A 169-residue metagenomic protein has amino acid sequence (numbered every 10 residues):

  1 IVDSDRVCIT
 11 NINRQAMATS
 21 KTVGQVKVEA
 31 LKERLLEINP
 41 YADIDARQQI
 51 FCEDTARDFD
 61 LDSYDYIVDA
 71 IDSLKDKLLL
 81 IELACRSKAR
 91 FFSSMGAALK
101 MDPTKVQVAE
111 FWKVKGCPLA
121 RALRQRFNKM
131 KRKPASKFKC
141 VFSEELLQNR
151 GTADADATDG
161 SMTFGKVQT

Functional and structural regions predicted by a protein language model:
I1-T169: Adenine nucleotide-associated cytosolic modules
